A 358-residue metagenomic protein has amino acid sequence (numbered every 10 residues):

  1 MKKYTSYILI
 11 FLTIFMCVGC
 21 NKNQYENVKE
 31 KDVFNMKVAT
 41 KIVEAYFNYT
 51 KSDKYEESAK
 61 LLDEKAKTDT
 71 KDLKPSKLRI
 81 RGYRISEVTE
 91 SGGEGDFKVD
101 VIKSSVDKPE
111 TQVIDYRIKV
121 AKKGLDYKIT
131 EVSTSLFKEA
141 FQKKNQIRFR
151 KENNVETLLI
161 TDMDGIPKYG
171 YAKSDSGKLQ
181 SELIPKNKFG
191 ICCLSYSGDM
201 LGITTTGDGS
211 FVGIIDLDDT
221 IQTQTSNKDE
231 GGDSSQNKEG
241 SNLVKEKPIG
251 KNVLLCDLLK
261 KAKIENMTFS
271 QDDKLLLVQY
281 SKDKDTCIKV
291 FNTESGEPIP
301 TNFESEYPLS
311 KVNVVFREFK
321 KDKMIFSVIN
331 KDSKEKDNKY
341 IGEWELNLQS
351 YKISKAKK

Functional and structural regions predicted by a protein language model:
M1-E26: Sec-dependent N-terminal signal peptides of Gram-positive bacterial secreted proteins and lipoproteins
C20-E44, K143, S174-I191: Short, low-complexity N-terminal intrinsically disordered segments enriched in polar/charged residues
Y25, N35, K41-E44, N48-K98 (+3 more regions): Short solvent-exposed beta->alpha transition segments
S76-K119, K261, K311-I325: Surface-exposed, charged secondary-structure patches
Q112-E182, E246-K247, W344, L348-K358: Short beta-strand edge/turn micro-motifs at domain boundaries
Q142-F149, L183-C193, K261-T268, P308-E318 (+1 more regions): Repeated scaffold domains used in trafficking and secretory/extracellular systems, primarily beta-propellers
L159-A172, G207-Q224, D283-N292, D332-S350: Structural motif
I191-G202, N266-L276, V315-I325: Blade-terminus and WD-like Trp-Asp/Gly-His loop motifs, strongest in beta-propeller folds
